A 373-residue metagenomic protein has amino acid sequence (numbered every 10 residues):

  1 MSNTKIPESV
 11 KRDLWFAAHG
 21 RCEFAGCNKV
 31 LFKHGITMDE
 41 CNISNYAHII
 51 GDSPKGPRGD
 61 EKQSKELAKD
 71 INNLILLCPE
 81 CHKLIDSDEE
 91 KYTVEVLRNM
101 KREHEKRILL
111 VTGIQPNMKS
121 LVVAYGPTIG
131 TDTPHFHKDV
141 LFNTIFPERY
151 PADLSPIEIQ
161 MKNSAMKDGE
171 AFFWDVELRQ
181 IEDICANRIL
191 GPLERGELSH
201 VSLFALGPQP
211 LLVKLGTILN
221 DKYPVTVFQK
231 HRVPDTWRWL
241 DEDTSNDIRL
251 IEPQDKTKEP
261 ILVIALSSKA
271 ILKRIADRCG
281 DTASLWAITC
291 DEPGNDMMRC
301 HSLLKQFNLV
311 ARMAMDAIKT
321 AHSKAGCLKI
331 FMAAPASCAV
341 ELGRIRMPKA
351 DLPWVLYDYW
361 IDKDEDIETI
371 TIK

Functional and structural regions predicted by a protein language model:
M1, G59, D88-N163, R188 (+5 more regions): Defense-system signaling and execution modules centered on TIR/cGAS-STING-like, death/scaffold domains and their
M1-D13, H19, N28-L31: A boundary/linker detector
W15-E23, D70-L74: Short metal-coordination and nucleic-acid-contact micro-motifs, chiefly zinc-binding Cys/His arrays
C22-C27, C78: Short cysteine-rich clusters marking metal-coordination/redox-active sites
K29-L74, I85-Y92, V96-M100: Histidine-centered nuclease catalytic patch
H82, S202-V213, A265-A270, K329-V340: Gly/Ser/Thr-rich loops at beta-strand to alpha-helix junctions that form or flank small-molecule/cofactor-binding
D183-L193, L303-A325, C338: A short, acidic, amphipathic alpha-helical segment used as a generic capping/interface helix at domain edges
D243-D316: Redox- and metal-dependent alpha/beta enzyme cores, enriched for Fe-S-associated oxidoreductases and cofactor-handling
